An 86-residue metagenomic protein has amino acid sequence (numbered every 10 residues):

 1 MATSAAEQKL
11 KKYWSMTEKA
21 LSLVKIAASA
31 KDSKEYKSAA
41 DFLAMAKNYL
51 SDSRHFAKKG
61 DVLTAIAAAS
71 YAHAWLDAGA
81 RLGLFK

Functional and structural regions predicted by a protein language model:
M1-K86: Long, charged/polar, soluble alpha-helical segments
